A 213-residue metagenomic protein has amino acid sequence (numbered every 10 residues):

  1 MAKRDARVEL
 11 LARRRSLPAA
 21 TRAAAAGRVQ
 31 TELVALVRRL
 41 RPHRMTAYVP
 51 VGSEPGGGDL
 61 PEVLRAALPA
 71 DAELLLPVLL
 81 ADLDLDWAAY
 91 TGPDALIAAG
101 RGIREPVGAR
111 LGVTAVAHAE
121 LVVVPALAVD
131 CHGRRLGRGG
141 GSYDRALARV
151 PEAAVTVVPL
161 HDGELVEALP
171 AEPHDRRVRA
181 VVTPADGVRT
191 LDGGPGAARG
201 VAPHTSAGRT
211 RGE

Functional and structural regions predicted by a protein language model:
M1-A117: N-terminal active-site beta-alpha-beta segment that forms phosphate/nucleotide-binding and substrate-recognition loops
L83-E213: Conserved phosphate- and dinucleotide-binding cores of soluble alpha/beta proteins, encompassing both enzyme active
